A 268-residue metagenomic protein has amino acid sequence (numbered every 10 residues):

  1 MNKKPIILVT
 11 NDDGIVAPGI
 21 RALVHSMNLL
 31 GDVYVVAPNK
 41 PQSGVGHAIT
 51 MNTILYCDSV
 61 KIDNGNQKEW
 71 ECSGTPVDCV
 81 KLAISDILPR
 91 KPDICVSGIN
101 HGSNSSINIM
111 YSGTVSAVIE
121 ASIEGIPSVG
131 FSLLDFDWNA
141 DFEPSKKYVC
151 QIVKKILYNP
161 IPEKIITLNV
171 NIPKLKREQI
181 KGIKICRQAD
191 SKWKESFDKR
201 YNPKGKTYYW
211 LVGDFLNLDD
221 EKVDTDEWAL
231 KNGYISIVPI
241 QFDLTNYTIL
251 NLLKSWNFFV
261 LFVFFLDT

Functional and structural regions predicted by a protein language model:
N2-K3, I7-T10, P18-D86, R90-K91: A cross-family phosphate/adenosyl-ligand binding-site feature
Y34-V36, W70, V129-F131, L168-V170 (+1 more regions): Hydrophobic/aromatic beta-strand patches that form the interior of the parallel beta-sheet core in alpha/beta enzyme
A83-P89, S116-P127: Alpha-helix C-terminal capping segments
I94: Short, Asp-centered acidic motifs that coordinate Mg2+ and/or phosphate in catalytic or ligand-binding sites
S103-S112: Glycine/threonine-rich flexible loop motifs
S122-P144: Glycine-rich phosphate/pyrophosphate-binding loops and their adjacent beta-strand/loop elements at enzyme active sites
E143-L261: Electrostatically charged, flexible surface regions
F265-L266: Short hydrophobic targeting helices and cationic amphipathic motifs that mediate membrane/organellar targeting
